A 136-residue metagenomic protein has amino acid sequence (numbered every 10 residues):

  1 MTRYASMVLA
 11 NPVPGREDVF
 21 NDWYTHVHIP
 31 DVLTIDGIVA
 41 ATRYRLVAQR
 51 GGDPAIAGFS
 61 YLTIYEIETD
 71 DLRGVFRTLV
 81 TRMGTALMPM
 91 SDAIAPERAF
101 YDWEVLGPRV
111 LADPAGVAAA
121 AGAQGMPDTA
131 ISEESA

Functional and structural regions predicted by a protein language model:
M1-A136: Macromolecular interaction modules
